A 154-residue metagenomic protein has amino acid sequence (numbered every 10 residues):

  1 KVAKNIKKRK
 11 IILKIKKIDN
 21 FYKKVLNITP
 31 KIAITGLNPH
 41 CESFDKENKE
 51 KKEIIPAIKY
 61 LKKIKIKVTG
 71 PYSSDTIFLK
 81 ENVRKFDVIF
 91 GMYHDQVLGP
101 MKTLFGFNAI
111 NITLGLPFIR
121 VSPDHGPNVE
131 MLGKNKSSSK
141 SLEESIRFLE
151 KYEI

Functional and structural regions predicted by a protein language model:
K1-P71: Glycine-rich phosphate/diphosphate-binding loop of Rossmann-like nucleotide-binding domains
A57-I154: Glycine-rich phosphate/nucleotide-binding loop
